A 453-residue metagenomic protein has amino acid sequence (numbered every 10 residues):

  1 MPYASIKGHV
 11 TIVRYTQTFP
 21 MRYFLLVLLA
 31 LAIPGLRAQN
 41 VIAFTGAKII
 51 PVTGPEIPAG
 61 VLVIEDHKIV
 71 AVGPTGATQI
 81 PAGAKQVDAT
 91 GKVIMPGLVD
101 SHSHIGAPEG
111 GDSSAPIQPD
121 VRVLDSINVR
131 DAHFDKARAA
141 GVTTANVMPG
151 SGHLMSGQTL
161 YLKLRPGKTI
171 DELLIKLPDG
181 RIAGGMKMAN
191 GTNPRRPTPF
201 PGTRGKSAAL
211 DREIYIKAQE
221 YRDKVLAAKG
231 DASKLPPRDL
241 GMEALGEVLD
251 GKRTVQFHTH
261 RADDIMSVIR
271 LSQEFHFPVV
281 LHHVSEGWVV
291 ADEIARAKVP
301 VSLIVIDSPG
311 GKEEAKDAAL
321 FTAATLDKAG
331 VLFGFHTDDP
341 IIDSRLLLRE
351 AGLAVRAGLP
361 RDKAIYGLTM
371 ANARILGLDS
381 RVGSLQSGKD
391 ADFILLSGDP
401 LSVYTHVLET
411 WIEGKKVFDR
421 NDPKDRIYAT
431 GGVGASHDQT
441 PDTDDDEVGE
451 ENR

Functional and structural regions predicted by a protein language model:
Y23-A32: Sec-dependent N-terminal signal peptides
P34-A38: Sec/Tat signal peptide C-region and signal peptidase I cleavage site
Q39, K328, E409-R453: Extracellular/periplasmic ectodomains of large secreted or surface enzymes and adhesion receptors
I42-F44, Q79-L124, A139: Replace "His-x-His-based motif
A47, Q386-T430: C-terminal cap of metal-dependent C-N hydrolases
I49, T53-M95: Histidine-rich, glycine-flanked metal-binding segment
G110-D112, P116-V121, T254, A295 (+3 more regions): His/Asp/Glu-enriched, well-ordered alpha-helical/loop segment that forms or immediately abuts the divalent-metal
R138-V279, H406, I412, P441-N452: Polyanionic/metal-chelating signatures
